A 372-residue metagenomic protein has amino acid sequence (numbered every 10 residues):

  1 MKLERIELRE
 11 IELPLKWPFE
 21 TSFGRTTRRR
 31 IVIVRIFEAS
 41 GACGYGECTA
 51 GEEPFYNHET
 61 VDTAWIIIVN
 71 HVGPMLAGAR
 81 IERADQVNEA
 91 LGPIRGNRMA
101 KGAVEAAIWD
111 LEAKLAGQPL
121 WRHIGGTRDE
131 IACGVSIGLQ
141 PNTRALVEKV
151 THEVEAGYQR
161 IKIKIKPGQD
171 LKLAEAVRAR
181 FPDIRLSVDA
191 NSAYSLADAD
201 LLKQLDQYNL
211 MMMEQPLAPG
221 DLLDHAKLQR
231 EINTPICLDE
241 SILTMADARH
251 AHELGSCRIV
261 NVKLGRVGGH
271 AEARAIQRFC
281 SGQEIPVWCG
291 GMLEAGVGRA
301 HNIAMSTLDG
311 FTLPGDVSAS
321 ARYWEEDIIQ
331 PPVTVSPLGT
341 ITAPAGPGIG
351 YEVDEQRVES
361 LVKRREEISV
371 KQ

Functional and structural regions predicted by a protein language model:
L3, V34, G41, V72 (+10 more regions): Conserved, mostly hydrophobic/aromatic
E4-L15, T26, I31, L293-Q372: Flexible C-terminal active-site loop/helix
R5, F37-L115: Metal- or metallocofactor-binding catalytic centers and their adjacent structured scaffolds across diverse enzyme
P18-G24: Short, P/G- and charge-enriched loop/turn segments at secondary-structure junctions
C48, V135-I137, I163-I165, V188-S192 (+6 more regions): A cross-domain feature marking catalytic cores of carbohydrate-active enzymes and several ubiquitous metabolic/repair
R95, E105-I137: Glycine-rich, aromatic-flanked loop segments that form ligand/cofactor-binding clefts across common enzyme folds
R122-I232: Metal-dependent enolase-superfamily TIM-barrel catalytic cores that perform enediolate-based chemistry
G220-C237, I242-T340: Shared catalytic-loop signature of beta/alpha-barrel
